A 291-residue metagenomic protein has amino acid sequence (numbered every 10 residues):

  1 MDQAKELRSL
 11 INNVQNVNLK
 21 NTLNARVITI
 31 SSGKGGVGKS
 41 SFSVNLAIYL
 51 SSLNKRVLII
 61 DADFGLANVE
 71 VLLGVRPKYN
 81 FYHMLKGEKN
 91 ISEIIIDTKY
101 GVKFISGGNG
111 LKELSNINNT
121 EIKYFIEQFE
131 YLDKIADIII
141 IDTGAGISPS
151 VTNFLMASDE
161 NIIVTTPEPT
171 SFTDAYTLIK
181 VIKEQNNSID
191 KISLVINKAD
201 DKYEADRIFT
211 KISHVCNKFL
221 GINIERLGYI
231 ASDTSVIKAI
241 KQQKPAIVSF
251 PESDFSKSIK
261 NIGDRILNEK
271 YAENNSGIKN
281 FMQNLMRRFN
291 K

Functional and structural regions predicted by a protein language model:
M1-G33: Extreme N-terminal, non-catalytic leader segments that precede Walker-type/kinase nucleotide-binding cores
V27-I91: Walker A/P-loop NTP-binding active-site region of P-loop NTPases, recognizing the glycine-rich GxxxxGKT/S
A62-K134, I240-K241: P-loop/Walker-type NTP enzyme "switch/lid" segment
F129, F172-I189: Conserved C-terminal guanine-recognition region of P-loop GTPase G domains, centered on the G4
Y131-I135, S148-T170: Inter-motif core of Ras-like GTPase G domains
T166-P167, I192-A205, Y229-V236, S249-P251: G-domain G4 guanine-recognition motif of GTPases
F219-F250, S258-N261: Beta-strand-loop-alpha "switch" segments that mediate conformational coupling across diverse proteins
P245-K291: NTP-binding/hydrolysis catalytic cores, primarily Walker-type P-loop NTPases
